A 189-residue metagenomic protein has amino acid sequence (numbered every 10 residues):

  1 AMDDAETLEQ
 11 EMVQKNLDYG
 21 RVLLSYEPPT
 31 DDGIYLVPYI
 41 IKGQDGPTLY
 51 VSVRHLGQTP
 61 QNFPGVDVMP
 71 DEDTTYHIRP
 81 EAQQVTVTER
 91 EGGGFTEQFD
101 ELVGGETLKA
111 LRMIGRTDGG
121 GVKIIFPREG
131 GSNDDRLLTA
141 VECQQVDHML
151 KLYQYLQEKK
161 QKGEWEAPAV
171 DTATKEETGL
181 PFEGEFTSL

Functional and structural regions predicted by a protein language model:
A1-L189: A generic "folded-domain core" signal
